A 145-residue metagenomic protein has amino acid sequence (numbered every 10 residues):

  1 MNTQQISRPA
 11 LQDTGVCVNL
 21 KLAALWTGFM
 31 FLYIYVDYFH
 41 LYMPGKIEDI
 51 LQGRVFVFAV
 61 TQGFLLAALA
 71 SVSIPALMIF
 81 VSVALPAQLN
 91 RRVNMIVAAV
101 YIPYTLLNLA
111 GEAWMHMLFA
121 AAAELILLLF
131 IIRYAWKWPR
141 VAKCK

Functional and structural regions predicted by a protein language model:
N2-L32: Cytosolic juxtamembrane helix and N-cap/initiation of the first transmembrane helix
F29-Q62: Hydrophobic transmembrane helix segments
V57-I74: Interfacial helix-start motif at the membrane-water boundary
V72-R92: Juxtamembrane helix-break-helix junctions at the cytosolic face of small multi-pass alpha-helical membrane proteins
I79-S82, T105-N108, I131-A135: Structural signal for membrane-spanning alpha-helices in multi-pass inner-membrane proteins, emphasizing helix cores
N90, I102-A120: Membrane-helix boundary connector in multi-pass membrane proteins
V93-Y101: Central hydrophobic cores of alpha-helical transmembrane segments in multi-pass integral membrane proteins
I126-K145: Membrane-water interface at the C-terminal end of transmembrane alpha helices
